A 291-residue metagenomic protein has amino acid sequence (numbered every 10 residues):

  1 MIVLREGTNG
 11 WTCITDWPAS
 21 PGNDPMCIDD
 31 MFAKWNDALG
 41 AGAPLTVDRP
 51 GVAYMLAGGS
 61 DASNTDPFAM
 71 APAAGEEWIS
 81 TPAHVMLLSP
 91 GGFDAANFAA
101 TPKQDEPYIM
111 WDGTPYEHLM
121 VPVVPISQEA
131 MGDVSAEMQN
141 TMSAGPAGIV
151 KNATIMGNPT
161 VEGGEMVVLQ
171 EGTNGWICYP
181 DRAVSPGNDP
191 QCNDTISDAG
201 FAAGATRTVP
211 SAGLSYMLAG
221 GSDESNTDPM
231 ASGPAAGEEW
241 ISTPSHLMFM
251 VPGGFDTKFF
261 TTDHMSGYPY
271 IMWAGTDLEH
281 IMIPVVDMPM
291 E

Functional and structural regions predicted by a protein language model:
M1-E291: Primary mode marks residue(s) on the alpha4-beta5-alpha5 output face of response regulator receiver
